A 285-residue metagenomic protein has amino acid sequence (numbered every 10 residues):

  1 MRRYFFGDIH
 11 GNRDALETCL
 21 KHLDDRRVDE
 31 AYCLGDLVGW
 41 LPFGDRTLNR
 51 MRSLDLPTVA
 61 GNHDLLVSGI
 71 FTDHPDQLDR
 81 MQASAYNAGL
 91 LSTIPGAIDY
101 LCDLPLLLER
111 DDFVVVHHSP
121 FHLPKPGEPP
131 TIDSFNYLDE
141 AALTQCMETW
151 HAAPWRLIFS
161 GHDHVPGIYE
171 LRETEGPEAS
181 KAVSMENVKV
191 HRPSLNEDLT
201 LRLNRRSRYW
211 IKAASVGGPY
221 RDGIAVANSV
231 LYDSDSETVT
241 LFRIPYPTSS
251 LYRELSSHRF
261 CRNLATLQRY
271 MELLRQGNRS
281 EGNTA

Functional and structural regions predicted by a protein language model:
M1-L54: N-terminal active-site segment of His-dependent metallophosphoesterases
M1-Y4, L108-V115, N204-W210: Beta-strand-turn-beta hairpins that frame and shape the catalytic cleft of phosphate-ester-processing enzymes
F6-G7, A31-D36, P57-N62, V116 (+2 more regions): Active-site neighborhood of phospho(di)ester-bond hydrolases with catalytic His/Asp-centered motifs
H10-A15, G39-P42, H63-S68, F121-L123 (+3 more regions): Active-site environment of divalent metal-dependent phosphoester hydrolases
T47, S53-V114, F121-H122, P126-H151: Active-site neighborhood of divalent metal-dependent phosphoester bond hydrolases
L107-E109, P166-E170, N228-Y232: Short beta-strand scaffold segments in enzyme catalytic cores
A142-V183: Hydrophobic, aromatic-enriched interface-forming segments
E173-A285: Acidic, His/Gly-rich catalytic cores of divalent-metal-dependent hydrolytic chemistry
